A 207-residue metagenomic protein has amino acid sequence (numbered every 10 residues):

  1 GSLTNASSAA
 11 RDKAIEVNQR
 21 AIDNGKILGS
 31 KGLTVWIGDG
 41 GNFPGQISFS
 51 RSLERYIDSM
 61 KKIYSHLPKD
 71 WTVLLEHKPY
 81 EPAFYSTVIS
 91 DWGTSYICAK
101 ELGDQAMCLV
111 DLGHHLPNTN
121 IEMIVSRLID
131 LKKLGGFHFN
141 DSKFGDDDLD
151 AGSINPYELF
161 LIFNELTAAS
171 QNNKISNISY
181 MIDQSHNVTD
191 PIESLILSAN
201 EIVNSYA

Functional and structural regions predicted by a protein language model:
G1-G103, M107: Active-site acidic/histidine proton-transfer and metal-coordination neighborhood in alpha/beta enzyme cores
D23, G45, D58-Y64, P68-T72 (+2 more regions): Histidine-acidic metal/acid-base catalytic patches
